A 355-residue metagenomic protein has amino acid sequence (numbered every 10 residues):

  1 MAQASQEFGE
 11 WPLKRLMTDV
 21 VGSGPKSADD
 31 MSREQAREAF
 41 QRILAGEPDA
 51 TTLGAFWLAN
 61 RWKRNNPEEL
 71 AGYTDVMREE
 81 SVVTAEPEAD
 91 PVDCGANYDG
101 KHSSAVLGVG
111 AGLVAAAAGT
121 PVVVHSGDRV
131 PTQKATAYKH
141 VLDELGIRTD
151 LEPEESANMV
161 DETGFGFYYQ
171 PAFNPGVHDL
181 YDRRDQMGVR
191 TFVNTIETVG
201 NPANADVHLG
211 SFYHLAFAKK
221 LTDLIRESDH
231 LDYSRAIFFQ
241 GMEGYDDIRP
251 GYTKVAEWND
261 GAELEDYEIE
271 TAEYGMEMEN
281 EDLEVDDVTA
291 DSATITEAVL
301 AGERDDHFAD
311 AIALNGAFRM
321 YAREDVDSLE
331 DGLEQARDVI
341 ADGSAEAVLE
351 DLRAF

Functional and structural regions predicted by a protein language model:
M1-H102, A116-A118, V122, R129 (+4 more regions): Acidic, glycine/proline-rich low-complexity segments that act as flexible tails and inter-domain linkers
A2-R15, D30-M31, S81, E162 (+2 more regions): Glycine-rich anion-binding loops and their surrounding alpha/beta cores
E34-R37, G54, V109, T136 (+4 more regions): A generic alpha-helix surface/boundary motif
F56, L142, G332: Residue-level signature of catalytic and energy-coupling elements of molecular machines, predominantly ATP/GTP-dependent
Y73, A111-G119, Y138-V141, L221 (+2 more regions): Buried hydrophobic packing segments
D75, E155-M159, E334: Beta-strand segments within the central parallel beta-sheet cores of soluble alpha/beta enzyme folds
D90-M159: A generic, well-ordered mixed alpha/beta core segment in the N-terminal half of proteins
